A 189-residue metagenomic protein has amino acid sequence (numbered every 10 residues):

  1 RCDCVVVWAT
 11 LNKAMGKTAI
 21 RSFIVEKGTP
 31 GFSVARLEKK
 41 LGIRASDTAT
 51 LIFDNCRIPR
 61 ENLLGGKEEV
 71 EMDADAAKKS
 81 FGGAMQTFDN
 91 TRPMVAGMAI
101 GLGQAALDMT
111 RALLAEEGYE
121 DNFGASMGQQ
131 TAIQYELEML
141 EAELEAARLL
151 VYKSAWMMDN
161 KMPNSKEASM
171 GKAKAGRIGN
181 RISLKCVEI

Functional and structural regions predicted by a protein language model:
R1, T10-N12, L63, G118 (+2 more regions): Active-site beta-strand/loop segments that form the cofactor-binding cradle of oxidoreductase flavoproteins
R1-V34: A short core secondary-structure module
C2, I20, S46-T48, N90 (+3 more regions): Active-site lining segments that contact anionic ligands and/or coordinate catalytic metals
C4-V6, R21-S22, T50-L51, G179 (+1 more regions): Structural motif
M15, G31-F32, R60, M158 (+1 more regions): Flexible loop/turn segments at secondary-structure boundaries
G16, S46, Q130, G179-N180: Active-site-proximal structural scaffolding
S33-E145: Glycine-rich beta->alpha junctions and the first turn(s) of the following alpha-helix
L114-A115, Y119, E141-G176, N180-I189: C-terminal helix-coil-helix/basic helical segment that borders enzyme active sites and/or dimer interfaces and provides
